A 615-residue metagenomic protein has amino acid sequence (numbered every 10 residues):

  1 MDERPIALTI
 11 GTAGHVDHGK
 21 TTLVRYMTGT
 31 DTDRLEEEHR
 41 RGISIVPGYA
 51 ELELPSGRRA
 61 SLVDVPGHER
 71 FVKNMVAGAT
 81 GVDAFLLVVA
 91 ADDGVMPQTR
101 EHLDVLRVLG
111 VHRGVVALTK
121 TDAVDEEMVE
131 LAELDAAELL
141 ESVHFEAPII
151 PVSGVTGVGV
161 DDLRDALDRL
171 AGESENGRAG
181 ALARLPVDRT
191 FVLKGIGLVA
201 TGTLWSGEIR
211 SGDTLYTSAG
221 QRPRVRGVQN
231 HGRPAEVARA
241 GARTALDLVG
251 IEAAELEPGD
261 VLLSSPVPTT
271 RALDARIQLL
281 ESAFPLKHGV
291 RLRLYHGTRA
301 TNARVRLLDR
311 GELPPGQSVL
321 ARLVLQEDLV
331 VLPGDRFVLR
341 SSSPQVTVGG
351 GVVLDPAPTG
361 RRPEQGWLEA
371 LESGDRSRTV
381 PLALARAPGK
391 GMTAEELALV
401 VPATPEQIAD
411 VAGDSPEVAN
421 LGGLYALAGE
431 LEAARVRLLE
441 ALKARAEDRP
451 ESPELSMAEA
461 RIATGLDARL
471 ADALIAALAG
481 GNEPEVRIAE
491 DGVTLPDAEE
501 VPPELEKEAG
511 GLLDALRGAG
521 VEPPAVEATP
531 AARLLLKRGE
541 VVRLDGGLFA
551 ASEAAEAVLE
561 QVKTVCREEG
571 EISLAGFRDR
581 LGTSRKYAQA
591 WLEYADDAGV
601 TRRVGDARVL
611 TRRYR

Functional and structural regions predicted by a protein language model:
M1-R4, A13-H15, E37, G42-I43 (+14 more regions): Replace "in large, NTP-powered and nucleic-acid-processing enzymes" with "in large, NTP-powered factors and other
M1-V65, E69: Conserved G1/Walker A P-loop phosphate-binding module
D2, T121, E127, E138-A283: Conserved catalytic-core segments of large NTP-driven translation/proteostasis enzymes
T12, V124-M128, E138, I251-L544 (+3 more regions): C-terminal effector modules of nucleic-acid-centric enzymes and ribosome-associated factors
D17, L23, G42, D64 (+15 more regions): Residue-level signature of catalytic and energy-coupling elements of molecular machines, predominantly ATP/GTP-dependent
L23-Y26, Q98-V105, L131-L139, D162-L170: Alpha-helical scaffold elements adjacent to nucleotide-binding pockets in ATP/GTP-utilizing enzyme cores
R58-R59, V65-R70, A79-L103, R107-L131: Conserved Switch II/interswitch segment of TRAFAC-class P-loop GTPases
A90-A91, H112-E130, I150-V158, V249 (+4 more regions): G-domain G4 guanine-recognition motif of GTPases
